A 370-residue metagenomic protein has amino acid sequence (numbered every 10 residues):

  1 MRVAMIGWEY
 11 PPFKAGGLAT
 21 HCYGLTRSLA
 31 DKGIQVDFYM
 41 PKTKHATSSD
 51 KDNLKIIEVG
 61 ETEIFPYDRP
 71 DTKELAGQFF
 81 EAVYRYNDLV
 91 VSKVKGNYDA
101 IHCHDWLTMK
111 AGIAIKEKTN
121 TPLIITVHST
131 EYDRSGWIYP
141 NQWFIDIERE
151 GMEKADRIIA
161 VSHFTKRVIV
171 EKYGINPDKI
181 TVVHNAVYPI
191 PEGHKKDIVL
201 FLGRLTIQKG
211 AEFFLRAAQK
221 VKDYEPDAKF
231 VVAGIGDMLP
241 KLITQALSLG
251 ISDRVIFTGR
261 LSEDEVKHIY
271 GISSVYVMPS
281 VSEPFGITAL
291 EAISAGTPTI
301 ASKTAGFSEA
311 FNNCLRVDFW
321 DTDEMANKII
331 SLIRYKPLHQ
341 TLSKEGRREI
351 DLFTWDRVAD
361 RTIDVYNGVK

Functional and structural regions predicted by a protein language model:
M1-N53: N-terminal subdomain of nucleotide-sugar transferases
T20, D197, F201-D223, D237-I243: A conserved mid-protein helix/loop that constitutes part of the nucleotide-sugar donor-binding site
D37-K95: A conserved catalytic-core segment of Leloir-type glycosyltransferases
F164, V183-A186: Carbohydrate-associated surface elements
R260-L261, H268-S273: Short alpha-helical donor nucleotide-sugar binding micro-motif in glycosyltransferases
V281: Aromatic "clamp/platform" in nucleotide-sugar-dependent glycosyltransferases that forms part of the donor/acceptor
P298-A301: Short hydrophobic beta-strand element within catalytic cores of glycosyltransferases and related nucleotide-activated
C314-D323, S331-K336: Conserved acidic donor-binding segment of nucleotide-sugar-dependent glycosyltransferases
